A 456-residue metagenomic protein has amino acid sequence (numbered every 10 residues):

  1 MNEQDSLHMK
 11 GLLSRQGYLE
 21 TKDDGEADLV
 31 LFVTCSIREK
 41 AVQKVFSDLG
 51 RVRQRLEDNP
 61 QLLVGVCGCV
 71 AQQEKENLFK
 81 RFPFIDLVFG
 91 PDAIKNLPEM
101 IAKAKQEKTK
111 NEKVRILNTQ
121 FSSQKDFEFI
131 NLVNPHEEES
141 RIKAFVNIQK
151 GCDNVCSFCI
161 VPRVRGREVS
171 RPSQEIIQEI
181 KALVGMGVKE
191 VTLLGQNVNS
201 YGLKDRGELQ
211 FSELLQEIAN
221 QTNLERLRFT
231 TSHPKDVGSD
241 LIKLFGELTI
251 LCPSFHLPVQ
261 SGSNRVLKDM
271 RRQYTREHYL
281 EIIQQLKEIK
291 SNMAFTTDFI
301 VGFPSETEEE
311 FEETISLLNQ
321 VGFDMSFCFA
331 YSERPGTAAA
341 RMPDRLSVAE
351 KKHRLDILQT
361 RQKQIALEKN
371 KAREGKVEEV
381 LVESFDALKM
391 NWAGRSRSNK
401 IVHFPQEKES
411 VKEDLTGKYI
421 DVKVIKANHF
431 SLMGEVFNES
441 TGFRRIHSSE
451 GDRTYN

Functional and structural regions predicted by a protein language model:
M1-Y201, D240, L251, F255 (+4 more regions): Proteins enriched for Cys/Gly/acidic motifs involved in redox and nucleic-acid/cofactor modification
V64-G68, Q73, G185-E308, N319: Conserved SAM/AdoMet-binding glycine-rich loop
K95, N154, N199, K235 (+3 more regions): Glycine-centered loop/turn positions within well-structured domains that cap or flank conserved ligand/cofactor-binding
E138-I142, C152-N154, L251, S261 (+5 more regions): Short flexible coil/turn linkers enriched for glycine and charged/polar residues that connect secondary-structure
I176, L193, F229, L257 (+6 more regions): Conserved, mostly hydrophobic/aromatic
G202-A219, N223, M270-Q273, E333-Q364: Radical SAM enzyme [4Fe-4S]-AdoMet core and its adjacent flexible, acidic and glycine-rich loops/tails across
E310-I315: Short, acidic/polar
R341-H447, G451-N456: Terminal RNA-binding accessory module
